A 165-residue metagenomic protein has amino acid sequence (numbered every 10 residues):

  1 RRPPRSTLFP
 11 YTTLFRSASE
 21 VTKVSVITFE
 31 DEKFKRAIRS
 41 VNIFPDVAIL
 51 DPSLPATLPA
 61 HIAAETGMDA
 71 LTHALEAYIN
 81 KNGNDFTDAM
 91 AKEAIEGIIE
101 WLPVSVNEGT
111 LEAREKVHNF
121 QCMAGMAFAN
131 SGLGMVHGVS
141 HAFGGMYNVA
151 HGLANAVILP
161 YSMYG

Functional and structural regions predicted by a protein language model:
R1, F15-S25: Proline/glycine-rich low-complexity loops and linkers
R2-P3, T7-L14: Short, small-residue-biased leader/transition segments that mark boundaries at the very start of proteins
F15-R16, L54, P160-M163: Acidic, glycine-rich active-site loops and adjacent beta-strand->loop/helix elements that engage anionic groups
A18-T22, V136, A142: Short glycine/serine/threonine-rich phosphate/pyrophosphate-binding segments that cradle anionic phosphate groups
V24-S131: Carboxylate- and glycine-rich phosphate/diphosphate-binding segment that chelates Mg2+/Mn2+
G125, A142-V149: A short glycine/serine-rich beta->alpha loop
M146-G165: Gly/Pro-rich interdomain helix-loop hinge
